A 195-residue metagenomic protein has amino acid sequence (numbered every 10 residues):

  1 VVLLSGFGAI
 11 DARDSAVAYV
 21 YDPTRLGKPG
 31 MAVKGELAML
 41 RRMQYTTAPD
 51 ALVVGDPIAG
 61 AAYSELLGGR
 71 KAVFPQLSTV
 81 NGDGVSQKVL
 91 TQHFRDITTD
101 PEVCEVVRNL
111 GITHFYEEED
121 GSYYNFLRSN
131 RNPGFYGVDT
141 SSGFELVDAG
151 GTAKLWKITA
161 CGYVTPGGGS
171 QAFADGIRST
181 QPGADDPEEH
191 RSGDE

Functional and structural regions predicted by a protein language model:
V1-F7: Hydrophobic membrane-insertion alpha-helices, especially the h-region of bacterial N-terminal signal peptides
F7-E195: Extracytoplasmic
